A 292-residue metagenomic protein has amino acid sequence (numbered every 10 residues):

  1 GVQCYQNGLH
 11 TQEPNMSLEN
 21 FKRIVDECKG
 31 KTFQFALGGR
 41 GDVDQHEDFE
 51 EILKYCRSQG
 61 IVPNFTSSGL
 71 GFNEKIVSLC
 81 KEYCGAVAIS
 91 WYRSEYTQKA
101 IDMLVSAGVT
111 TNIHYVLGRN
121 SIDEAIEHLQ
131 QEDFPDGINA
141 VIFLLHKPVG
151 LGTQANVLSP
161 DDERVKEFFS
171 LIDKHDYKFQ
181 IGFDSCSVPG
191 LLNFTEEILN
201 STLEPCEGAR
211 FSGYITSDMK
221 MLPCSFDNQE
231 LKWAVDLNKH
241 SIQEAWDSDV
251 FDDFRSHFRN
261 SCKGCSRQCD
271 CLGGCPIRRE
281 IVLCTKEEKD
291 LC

Functional and structural regions predicted by a protein language model:
G1-E19, C224-S225: Canonical Radical SAM [4Fe-4S] cluster-binding loop centered on the CxxxCxxC motif and its immediate flanking residues
G1-Q3, F33-G38, F211-M219, C265: N-terminal pre-triad scaffold of radical SAM enzymes
V2, E204, N260-K263: Cys/His-enriched microdomains
N7, K220-M221, S225-C292: Flexible mid-to-C-terminal extensions adjoining Fe-S/redox cofactors in radical SAM and related proteins
H10, P14-G150: Radical SAM/AdoMet-radical enzyme domain recognition
E13-M16, V157-P160, A234: Pocket-edge positions in alpha/beta enzyme catalytic cores
A140-E230, D270: A C-terminal junction/extension of Radical SAM enzymes
